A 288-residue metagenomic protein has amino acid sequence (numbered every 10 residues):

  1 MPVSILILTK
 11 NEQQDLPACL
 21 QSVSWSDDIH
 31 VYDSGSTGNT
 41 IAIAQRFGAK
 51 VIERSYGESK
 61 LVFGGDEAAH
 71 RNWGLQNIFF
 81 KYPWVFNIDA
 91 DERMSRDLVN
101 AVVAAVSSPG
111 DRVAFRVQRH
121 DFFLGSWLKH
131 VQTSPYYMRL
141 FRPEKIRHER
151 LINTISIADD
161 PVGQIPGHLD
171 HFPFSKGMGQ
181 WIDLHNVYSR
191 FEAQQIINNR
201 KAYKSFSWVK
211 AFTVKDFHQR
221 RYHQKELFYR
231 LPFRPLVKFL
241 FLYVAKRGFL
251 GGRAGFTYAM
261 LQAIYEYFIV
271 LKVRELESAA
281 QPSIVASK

Functional and structural regions predicted by a protein language model:
P2-S4: Cell-envelope/extracellular polymer assembly enzymes that use nucleotide-activated donors
L6-W25: Short, well-formed alpha-helical segments that are part of the catalytic scaffolds of diverse glycosyltransferases
Q13, D33-Q45, Y56-E58, D89: A conserved acidic beta->alpha catalytic loop
W25, R46-G48, Y136: Short, structured coil segments at secondary-structure junctions
I41-K81: Conserved donor nucleotide-binding strand/loop of the catalytic core
G64-L75, Y82, I88, S95-E277: Catalytic-site signature of metal-activated, phosphate-bearing donor transferases, centered on the GT-A/GT-A-like
